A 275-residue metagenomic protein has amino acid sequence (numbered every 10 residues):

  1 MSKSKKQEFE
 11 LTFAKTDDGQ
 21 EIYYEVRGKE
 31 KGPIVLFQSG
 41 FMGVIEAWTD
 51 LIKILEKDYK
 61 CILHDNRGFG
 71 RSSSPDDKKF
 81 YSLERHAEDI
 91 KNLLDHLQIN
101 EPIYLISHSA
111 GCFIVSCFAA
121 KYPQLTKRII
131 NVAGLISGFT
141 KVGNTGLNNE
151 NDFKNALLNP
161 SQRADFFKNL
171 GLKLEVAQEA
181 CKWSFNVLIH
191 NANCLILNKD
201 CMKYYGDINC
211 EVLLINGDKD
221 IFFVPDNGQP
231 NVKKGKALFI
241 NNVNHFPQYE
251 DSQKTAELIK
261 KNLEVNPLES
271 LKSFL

Functional and structural regions predicted by a protein language model:
S2-E21: N-terminal cap/lid segment of alpha/beta-hydrolase-fold proteins
Q20-S74: Conserved HGGG/HGGXW glycine-rich cap/lid loop of the alpha/beta-hydrolase fold
L63-I106, E257: Active-site loop/oxyanion-hole signature of alpha/beta-hydrolase fold enzymes
S107, G111, V115: Gly/Ala-rich beta-loop-alpha elbow adjacent to hydrolase catalytic centers
S116-K121, T126-L158: Flexible "cap/lid" loop of the alpha/beta hydrolase fold
T140-K141, T145-G146, K154-D207: Conserved alpha/beta-hydrolase catalytic His-Asp/Glu region
L213-V243, Y249: Conserved loop-alpha-helix segment in the C-terminal half of the alpha/beta-hydrolase fold that carries the catalytic
G235-L275: Catalytic active-site module of serine/aspartate enzymes centered on a nucleophile-bearing elbow/loop
